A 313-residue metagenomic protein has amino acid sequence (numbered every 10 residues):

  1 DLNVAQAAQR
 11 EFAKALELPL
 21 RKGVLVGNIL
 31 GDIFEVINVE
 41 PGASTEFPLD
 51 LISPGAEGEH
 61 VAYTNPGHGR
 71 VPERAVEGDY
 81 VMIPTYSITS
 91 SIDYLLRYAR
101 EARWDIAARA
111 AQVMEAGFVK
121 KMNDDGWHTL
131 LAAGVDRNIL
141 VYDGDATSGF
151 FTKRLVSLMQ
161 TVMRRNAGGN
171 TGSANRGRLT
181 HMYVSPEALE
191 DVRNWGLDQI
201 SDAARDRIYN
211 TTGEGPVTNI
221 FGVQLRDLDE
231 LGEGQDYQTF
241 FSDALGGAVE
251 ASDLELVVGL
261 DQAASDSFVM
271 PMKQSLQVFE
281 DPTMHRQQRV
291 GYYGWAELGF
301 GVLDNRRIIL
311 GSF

Functional and structural regions predicted by a protein language model:
D1-A13, S312: Intrinsically disordered, low-complexity terminal tails
Q9-I88: Assembly/oligomerization interface modules of large self-assembling protein complexes
L18-G31, P186-E187, G259-S265, W295-E297: Short, flexible beta-strand-to-coil junctions
I52-E57, I88, R97-A99, E187 (+2 more regions): Generic structural motif
R74-I139, M182, H285-L298: Long, contiguous amphipathic alpha-helices that act as assembly "spine/axial" helices in icosahedral shell and virion
D93-L95, V184-A188, G259-D261, D304: Helix N-cap / beta->alpha transition motif
V135-E214: Extended, solvent-exposed, turn-rich assembly/linker loops in the middle of proteins
W195-F313: Sequence/fold signature of self-assembling virion shell proteins
